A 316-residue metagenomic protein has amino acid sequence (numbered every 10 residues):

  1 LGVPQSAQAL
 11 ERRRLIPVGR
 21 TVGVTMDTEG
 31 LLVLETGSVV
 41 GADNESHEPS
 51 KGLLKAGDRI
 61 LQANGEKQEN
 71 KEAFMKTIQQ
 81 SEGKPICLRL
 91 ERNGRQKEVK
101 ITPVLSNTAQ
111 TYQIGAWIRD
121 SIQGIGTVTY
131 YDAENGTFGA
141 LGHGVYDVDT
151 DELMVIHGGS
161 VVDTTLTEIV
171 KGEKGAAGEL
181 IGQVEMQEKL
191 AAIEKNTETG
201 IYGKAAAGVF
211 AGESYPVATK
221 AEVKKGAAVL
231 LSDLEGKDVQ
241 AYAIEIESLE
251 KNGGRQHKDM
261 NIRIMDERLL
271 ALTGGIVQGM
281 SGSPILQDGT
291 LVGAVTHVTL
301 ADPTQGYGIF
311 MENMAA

Functional and structural regions predicted by a protein language model:
L1-I16, R20-V22, V128, D151 (+2 more regions): Gram-positive cell-envelope targeting signals
V3-R12, V22, K55, M75-I114: PDZ-domain C-terminal substructure recognizer with occasional recognition of PDZ-binding tails
R20-K55: PDZ/PDZ-like groove recognition
E29, A56-G57, K224, S281 (+1 more regions): Short, flexible surface segments
H47, V277-M280: Short, small/polar residue-rich loop motifs at catalytic or cofactor-binding pockets
P49-K71, I285-D288, V292-G293: Conserved PDZ fold ligand-binding element
Q62-R95, D302-T304, G308-N313: PDZ domains, with a preference for the canonical peptide-binding region formed by the helix
L105-G274, Q278, Q287-D288, T296 (+1 more regions): Serine endopeptidase catalytic core focused on the charge-relay Asp
